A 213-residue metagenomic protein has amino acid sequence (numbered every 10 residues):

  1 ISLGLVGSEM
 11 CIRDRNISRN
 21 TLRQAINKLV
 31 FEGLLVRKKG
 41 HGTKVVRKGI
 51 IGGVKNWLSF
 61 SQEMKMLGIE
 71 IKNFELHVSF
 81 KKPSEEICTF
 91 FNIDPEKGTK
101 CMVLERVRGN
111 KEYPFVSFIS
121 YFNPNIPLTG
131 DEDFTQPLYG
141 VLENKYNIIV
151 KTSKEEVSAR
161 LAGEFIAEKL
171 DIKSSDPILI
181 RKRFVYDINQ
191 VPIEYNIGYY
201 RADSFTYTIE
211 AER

Functional and structural regions predicted by a protein language model:
I1-C11: Short, small-residue-biased leader/transition segments that mark boundaries at the very start of proteins
S2, G42-T43: A short, glycine- and basic residue-enriched loop/turn that sits immediately adjacent to a domain's principal
R13, F31, E168: Alpha-helical residues within the helix-turn-helix
T21: Residues in the helix-turn-helix
I26-N27: Short, hydrophobic-biased segments on the C-terminal half of alpha helices that form "recognition helices"
F31-G40, V46: Beta-hairpin "wing" of winged helix-turn-helix
R47-R213: All-alpha effector-binding/dimerization core of bacterial HTH-type transcriptional repressors
